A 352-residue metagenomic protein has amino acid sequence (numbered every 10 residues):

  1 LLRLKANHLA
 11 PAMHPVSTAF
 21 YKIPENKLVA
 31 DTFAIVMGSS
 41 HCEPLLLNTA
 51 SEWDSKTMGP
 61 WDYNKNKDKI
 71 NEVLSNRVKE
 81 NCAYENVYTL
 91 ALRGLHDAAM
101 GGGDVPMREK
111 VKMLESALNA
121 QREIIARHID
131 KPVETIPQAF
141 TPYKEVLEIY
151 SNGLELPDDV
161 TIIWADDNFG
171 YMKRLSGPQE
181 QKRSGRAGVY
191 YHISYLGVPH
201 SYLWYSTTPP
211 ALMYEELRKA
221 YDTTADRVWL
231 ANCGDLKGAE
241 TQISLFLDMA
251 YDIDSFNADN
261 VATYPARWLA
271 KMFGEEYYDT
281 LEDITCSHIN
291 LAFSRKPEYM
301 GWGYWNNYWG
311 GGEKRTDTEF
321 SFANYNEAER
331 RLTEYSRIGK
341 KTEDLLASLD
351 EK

Functional and structural regions predicted by a protein language model:
L1-N64, C82, A139-Y143, S151-Y171 (+3 more regions): Feature activates predominantly on carbohydrate-active enzymes
A6-S17, S51-K69, L95-E115, G197-A211 (+3 more regions): The substrate-binding groove and active-site-proximal loops of carbohydrate-active enzymes, especially glycoside
N7, V36, K131-P132, G274-E276: Short coil/loop linkers at secondary-structure junctions
H14, Y21, V29-D31, G59-S184 (+2 more regions): Gly/Pro-rich turn-and-neighbor structural signature
C42-L45, P209-N290: Substrate-binding cleft of secreted/luminal carbohydrate-active enzymes
D54-G59, L90-R93, Q179-V189, K237-I243 (+1 more regions): Short secondary-structure transition/capping segments
L95-G101, Y195-P199, A239-M249, N260-Y264 (+1 more regions): Short acidic (Asp/Glu) and glycine-rich catalytic loops that position anionic groups and cofactors
A266-K352: C-terminal non-catalytic alpha-helical accessory regions
